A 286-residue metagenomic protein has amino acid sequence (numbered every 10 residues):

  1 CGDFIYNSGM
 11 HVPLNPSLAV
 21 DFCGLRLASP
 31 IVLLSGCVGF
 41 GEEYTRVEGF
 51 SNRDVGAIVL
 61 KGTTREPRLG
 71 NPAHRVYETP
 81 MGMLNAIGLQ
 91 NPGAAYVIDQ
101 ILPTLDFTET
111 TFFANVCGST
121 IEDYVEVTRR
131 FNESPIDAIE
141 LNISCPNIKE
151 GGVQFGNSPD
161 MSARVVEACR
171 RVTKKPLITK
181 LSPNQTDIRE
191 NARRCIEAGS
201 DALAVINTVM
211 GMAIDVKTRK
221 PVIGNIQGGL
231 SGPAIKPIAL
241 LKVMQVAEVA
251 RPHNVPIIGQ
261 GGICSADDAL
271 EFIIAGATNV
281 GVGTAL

Functional and structural regions predicted by a protein language model:
F4-I5, G9-L14, L230-V255, C264-L286: Alpha/beta catalytic cores of nucleotide-metabolism and tRNA/nucleoside-modifying enzymes
Y6, M10-F112, C117-S119: N-terminal capping/small domains of soluble enzymes
A28-V32, T108-A114, V172-S182, V249-Q260: Short beta-strand/loop segments at the ligand-binding rim of alpha/beta enzyme cores
L33, I58, V97, A114 (+5 more regions): Conserved, mostly hydrophobic/aromatic
E43-V47, Y124-R130, Q185-A198, E248 (+1 more regions): Catalytic cores of alpha/beta
R53, S134, V172, A198 (+1 more regions): Structural motif
L60-K61, R65, I143-C145, A204-M212 (+2 more regions): Glycine-rich phosphate-binding active-site loops on the catalytic face of alpha/beta enzymes
M83-L84, N91, P146-M161, N191-V255: Glycine/Thr-rich beta-alpha phosphate-binding loop at enzyme active sites
